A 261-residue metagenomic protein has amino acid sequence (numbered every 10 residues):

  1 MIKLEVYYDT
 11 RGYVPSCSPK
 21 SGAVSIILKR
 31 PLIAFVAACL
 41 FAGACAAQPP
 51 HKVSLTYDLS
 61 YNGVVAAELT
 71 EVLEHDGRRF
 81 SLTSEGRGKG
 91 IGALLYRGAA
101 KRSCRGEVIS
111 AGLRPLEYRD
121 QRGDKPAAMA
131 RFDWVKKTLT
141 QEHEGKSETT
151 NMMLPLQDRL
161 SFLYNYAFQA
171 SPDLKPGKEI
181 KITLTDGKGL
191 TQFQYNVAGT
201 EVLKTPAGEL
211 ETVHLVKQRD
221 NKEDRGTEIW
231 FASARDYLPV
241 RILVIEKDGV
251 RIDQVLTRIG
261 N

Functional and structural regions predicted by a protein language model:
L4: Cationic, low-complexity basic patches in intrinsically disordered or flexible, solvent-exposed regions
Y7-D9: Intrinsic-disorder-associated, low-complexity terminal segments enriched in Asp/Asn/His/Tyr and depleted of Lys/Arg
G12-F35: Bacterial N-terminal signal peptides that target proteins for export
F41-A44: N-terminal signal peptide c-region/cleavage motif recognized by signal peptidases
Q48-W134, S171-N261: Acidic, serine/threonine-rich low-complexity disordered tracts
P126-Q169: Hydrophobic, well-structured mid-protein blocks that either form specific transmembrane helices
